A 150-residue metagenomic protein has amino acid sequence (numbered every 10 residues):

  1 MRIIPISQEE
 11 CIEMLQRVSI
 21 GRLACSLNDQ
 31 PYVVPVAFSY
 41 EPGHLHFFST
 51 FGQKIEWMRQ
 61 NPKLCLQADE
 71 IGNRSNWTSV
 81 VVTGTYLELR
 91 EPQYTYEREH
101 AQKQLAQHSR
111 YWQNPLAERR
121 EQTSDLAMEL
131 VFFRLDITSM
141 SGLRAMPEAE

Functional and structural regions predicted by a protein language model:
M1-R17: Extreme N-terminal tail/first-helix region
V18-T50, L66-Q67: Short beta-strand segments
G43-H44, P62, T138: Beta-strand-connecting loop/turn residues
T50, D69, A145-P147: Surface loops and adjacent helix of pleckstrin homology
T50-Q53, L105: Short, solvent-exposed aromatic-acidic interface loops
Q53-T83, L87: Helix-adjacent hinge/juxtasegments
S75-E150: Charged, gly/pro-rich active-site loop segments
